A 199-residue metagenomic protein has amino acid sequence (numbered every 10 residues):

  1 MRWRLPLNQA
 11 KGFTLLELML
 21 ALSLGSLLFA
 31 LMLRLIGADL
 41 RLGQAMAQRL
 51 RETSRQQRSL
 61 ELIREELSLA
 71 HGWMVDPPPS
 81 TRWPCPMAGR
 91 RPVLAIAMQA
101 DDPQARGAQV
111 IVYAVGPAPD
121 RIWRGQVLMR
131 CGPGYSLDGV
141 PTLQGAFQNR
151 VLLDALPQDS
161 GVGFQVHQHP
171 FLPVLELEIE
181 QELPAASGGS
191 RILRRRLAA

Functional and structural regions predicted by a protein language model:
R2-P6, K11-S68: Aliphatic-rich helix starts adjacent to a transmembrane/signal segment
Q56, G89-P92, R121: Hydrophobic alpha-helical segments and helix-packing faces
L67-M98: Short, glycine/small-hydrophobic-rich surface segments
A100-G189: Intrinsically disordered, low-complexity regions enriched in Pro/Ser/Thr/Gly and acidic residues
A185-A199: Edge beta-strand at a domain terminus
